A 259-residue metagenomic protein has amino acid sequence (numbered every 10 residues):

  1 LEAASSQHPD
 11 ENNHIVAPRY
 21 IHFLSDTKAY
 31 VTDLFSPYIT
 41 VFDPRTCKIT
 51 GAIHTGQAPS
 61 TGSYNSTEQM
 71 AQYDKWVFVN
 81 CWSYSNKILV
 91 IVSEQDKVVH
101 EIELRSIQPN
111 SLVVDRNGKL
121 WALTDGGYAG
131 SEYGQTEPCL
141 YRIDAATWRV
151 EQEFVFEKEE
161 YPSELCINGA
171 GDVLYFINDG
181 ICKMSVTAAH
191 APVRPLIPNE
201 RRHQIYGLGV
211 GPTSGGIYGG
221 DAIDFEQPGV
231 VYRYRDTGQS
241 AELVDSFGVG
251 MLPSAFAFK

Functional and structural regions predicted by a protein language model:
L1-D26, T32-T40, P44, I49-E68: Asp-box/WD-like beta-propeller blade repeats and closely related beta-sheet repeat scaffolds
L1-E11, K48-T61, K97-E103, R149-F156 (+2 more regions): A short beta-strand motif characteristic of beta-propeller blades
V16-I21, S63-Q69, I107-D115, E159-N168 (+2 more regions): Repeated scaffold domains used in trafficking and secretory/extracellular systems, primarily beta-propellers
F23, V31-F35, V79-S83, W121-Q135 (+4 more regions): Conserved beta-strand positions in repeat-built beta-propeller and related beta-rich domains
Y38-T40, S85-V90, G130-Y141, G180-S185 (+1 more regions): Structural motif
F42, C47-E137: Solenoidal tandem-repeat scaffolds enriched in leucines and small polar residues
D43-C47, V92-D96, D144-W148, S185-H190 (+1 more regions): Short loop/turn segments that connect beta-strands within beta-propeller blades
E159-H190, P195-I223: Loop/turn-rich, solvent-exposed surfaces of beta-rich toroidal or solenoidal domains
